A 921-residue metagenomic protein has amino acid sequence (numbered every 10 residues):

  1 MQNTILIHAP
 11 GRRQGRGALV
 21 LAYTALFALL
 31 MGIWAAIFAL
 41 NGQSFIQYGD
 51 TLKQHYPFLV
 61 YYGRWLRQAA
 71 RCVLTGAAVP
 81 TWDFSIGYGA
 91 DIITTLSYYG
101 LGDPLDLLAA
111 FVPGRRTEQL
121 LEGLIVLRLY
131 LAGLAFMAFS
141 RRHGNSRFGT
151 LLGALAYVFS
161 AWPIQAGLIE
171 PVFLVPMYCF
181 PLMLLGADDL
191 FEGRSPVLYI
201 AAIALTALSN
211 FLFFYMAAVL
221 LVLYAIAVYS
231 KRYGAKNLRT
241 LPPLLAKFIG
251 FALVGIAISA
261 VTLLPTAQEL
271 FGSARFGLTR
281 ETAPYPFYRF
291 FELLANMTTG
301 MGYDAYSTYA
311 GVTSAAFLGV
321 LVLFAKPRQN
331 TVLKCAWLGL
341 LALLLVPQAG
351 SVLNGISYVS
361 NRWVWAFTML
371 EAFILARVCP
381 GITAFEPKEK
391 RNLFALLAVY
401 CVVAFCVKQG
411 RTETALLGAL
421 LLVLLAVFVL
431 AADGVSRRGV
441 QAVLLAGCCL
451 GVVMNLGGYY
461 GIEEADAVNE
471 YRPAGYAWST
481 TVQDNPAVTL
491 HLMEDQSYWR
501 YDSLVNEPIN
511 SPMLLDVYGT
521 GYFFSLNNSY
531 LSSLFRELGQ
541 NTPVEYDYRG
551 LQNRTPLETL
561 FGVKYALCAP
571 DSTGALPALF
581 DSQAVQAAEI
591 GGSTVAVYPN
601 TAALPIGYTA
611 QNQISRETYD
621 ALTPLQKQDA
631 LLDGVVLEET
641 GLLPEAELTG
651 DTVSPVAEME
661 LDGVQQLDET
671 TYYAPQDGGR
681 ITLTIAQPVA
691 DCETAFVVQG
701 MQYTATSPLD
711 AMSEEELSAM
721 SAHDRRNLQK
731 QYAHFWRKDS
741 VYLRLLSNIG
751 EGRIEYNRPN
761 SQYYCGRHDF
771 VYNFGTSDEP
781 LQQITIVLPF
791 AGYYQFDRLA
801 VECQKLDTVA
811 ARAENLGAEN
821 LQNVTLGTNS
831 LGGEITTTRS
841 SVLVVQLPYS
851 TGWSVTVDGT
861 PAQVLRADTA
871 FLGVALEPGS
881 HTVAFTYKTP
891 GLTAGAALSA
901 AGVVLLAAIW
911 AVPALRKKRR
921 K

Functional and structural regions predicted by a protein language model:
M1-F38, P243, K247, L430-A446 (+1 more regions): Start-transfer (signal-anchor) and selected internal transmembrane alpha helices of multi-pass inner/ER membrane
I7, G11-R13, T652-K921: Active-site-proximal, structured, solvent-exposed surfaces of multi-pass membrane proteins that position macromolecular
F27, L129-H143, R147-R232, L244-A267 (+3 more regions): Membrane-embedded helix bundles of polyisoprenyl
L30-G133, L155-M177, L270-R275, T282-Y309 (+2 more regions): Membrane-interface coil-to-helix junctions
K53-Q54, V60-C72, S97, P104 (+4 more regions): Periplasmic/ER-lumenal interhelical loops and adjacent helix-loop junctions in multi-pass membrane proteins
A77, I86-Y88, T94-Y98, L450-Y476 (+7 more regions): Extracytoplasmic/lumenal acceptor-recognition loop(s) of multi-pass membrane glycoenzymes
L105-A109, V517-D629, D633-G663, C692 (+2 more regions): A cross-kingdom signal targeting lumenal/periplasmic-facing segments of multi-pass membrane and secretory-pathway
R194, F213, C335-Q348, V352-T481 (+1 more regions): Contiguous transmembrane helix-bundle modules in multi-pass membrane proteins
